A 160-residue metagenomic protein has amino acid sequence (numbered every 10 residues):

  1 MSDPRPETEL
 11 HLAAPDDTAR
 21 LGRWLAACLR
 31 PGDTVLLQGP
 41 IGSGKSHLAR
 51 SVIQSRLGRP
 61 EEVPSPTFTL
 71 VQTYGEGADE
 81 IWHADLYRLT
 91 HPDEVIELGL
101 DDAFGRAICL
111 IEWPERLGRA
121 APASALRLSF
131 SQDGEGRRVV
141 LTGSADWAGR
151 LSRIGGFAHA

Functional and structural regions predicted by a protein language model:
S2-D3, T8, P92-I96, D101-A160: Short phosphate-coordinating micro-motif centered on Lys-Gly-acidic
S2-G22: N-terminal pre-Walker A segment at the start of P-loop NTPase domains
A26-G32: Phosphate-binding P-loop
V35-L37: Hydrophobic anchor at the beta1->P-loop junction of P-loop NTPases
P40: P-loop (Walker A) phosphate-binding loop of NTP-binding proteins
K45: Conserved lysine of the Walker
R59-Y74: Short beta-strand-centered segment that lines the nucleotide-binding/catalytic pocket of NTP-utilizing
